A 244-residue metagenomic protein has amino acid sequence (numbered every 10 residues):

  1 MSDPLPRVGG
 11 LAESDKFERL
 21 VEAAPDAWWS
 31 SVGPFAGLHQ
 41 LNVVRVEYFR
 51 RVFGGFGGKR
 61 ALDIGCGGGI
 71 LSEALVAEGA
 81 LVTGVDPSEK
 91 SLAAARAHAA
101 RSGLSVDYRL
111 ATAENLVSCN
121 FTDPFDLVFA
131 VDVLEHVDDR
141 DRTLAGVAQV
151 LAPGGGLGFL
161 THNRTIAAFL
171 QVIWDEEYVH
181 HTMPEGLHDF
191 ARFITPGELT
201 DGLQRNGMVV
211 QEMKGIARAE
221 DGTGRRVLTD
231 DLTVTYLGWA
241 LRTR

Functional and structural regions predicted by a protein language model:
M1-D123, L127, V131, R218 (+2 more regions): Conserved N-terminal segment of class I S-adenosyl-L-methionine
E89, V137-D138, T165: A structural helix-start
D132-H136: Short catalytic micro-motifs in class I SAM-dependent methyltransferases
D141-P153: A short glycine-rich, Lys/Arg-flanked "PGG" loop and its adjoining helix->strand segment in the class I
G156-H180: Conserved class I S-adenosyl-L-methionine
T161, H181-E198: Acceptor-substrate binding/catalytic loop of class I
A191-N206, M213: Short alpha-helix
K214-W239: Conserved Class I S-adenosyl-L-methionine
